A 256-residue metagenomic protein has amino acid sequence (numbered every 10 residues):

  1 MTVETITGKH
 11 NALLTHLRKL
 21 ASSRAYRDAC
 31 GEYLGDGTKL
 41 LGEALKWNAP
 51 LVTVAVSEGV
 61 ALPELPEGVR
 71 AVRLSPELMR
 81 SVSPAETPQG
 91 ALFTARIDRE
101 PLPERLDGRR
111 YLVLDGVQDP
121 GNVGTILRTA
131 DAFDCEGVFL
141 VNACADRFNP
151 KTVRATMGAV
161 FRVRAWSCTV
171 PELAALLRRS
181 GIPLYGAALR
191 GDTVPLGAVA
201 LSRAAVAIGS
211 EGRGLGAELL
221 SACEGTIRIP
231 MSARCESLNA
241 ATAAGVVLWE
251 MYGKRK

Functional and structural regions predicted by a protein language model:
M1-E86: N-terminal positively charged helical leader segments and presequences
K46, D98-R99, P103-R190: RNA substrate-binding interface of SAM-dependent RNA methyltransferases
A61-G68, P103-R105, A198, A217-S221: Short loop/helix-cap segments at secondary-structure boundaries that form the rim of catalytic
P66-E77, R109, S202-A205, E224: Active-site regions of enzymes building and remodeling cell-envelope glycoconjugates
L74-S75, D115, V141-N142, R164 (+1 more regions): Short beta->alpha connector loops at strand-helix junctions that form conserved, small/polar/Pro-enriched
F93, A132-F133, R147-A159, A217-K256: Structured adenosyl-cofactor binding patch, chiefly the S-adenosyl-L-methionine
Y185-C235, N239: Active-site/ligand-binding-proximal alpha/beta "capping" segment
